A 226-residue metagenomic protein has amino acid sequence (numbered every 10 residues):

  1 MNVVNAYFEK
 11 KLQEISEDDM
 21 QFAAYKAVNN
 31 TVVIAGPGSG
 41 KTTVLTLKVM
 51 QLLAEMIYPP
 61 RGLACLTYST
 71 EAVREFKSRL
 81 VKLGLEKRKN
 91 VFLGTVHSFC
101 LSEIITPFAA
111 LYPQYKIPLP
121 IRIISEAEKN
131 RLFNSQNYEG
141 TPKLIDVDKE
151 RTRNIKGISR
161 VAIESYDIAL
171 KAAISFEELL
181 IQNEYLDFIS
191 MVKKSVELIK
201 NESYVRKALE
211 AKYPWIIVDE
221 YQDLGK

Functional and structural regions predicted by a protein language model:
M1-I34, S39, T43-V44, G62-A64 (+2 more regions): Accessory N-terminal region flanking or inserted into the helicase ATPase core in nucleic-acid motor proteins
M1-L111: P-loop NTPase Walker
D18, S69, T95, I121 (+3 more regions): Residue-level signal for threonine
T70, H97-S98, I117, S203 (+1 more regions): Alpha-helix N-cap/helix-start capping motif
C100-P107, E126-N137: Core catalytic lobe of class I
A110-I123: A polyampholytic, Gly/Pro-enriched intrinsically disordered region
E220: Walker B catalytic acidic pair
